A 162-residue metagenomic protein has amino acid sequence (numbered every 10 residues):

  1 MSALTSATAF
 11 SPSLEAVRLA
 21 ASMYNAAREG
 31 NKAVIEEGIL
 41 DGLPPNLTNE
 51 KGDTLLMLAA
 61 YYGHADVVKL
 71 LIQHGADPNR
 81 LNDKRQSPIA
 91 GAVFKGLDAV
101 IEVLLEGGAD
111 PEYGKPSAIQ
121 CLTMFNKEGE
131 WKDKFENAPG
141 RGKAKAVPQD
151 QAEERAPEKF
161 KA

Functional and structural regions predicted by a protein language model:
M1-D41, G140-A162: Intrinsically disordered, low-complexity regulatory segments in ankyrin-centric signaling systems
V34, D66-V67, A99-V100, E130-W131: Conserved ankyrin/ankyrin-like repeat signature
